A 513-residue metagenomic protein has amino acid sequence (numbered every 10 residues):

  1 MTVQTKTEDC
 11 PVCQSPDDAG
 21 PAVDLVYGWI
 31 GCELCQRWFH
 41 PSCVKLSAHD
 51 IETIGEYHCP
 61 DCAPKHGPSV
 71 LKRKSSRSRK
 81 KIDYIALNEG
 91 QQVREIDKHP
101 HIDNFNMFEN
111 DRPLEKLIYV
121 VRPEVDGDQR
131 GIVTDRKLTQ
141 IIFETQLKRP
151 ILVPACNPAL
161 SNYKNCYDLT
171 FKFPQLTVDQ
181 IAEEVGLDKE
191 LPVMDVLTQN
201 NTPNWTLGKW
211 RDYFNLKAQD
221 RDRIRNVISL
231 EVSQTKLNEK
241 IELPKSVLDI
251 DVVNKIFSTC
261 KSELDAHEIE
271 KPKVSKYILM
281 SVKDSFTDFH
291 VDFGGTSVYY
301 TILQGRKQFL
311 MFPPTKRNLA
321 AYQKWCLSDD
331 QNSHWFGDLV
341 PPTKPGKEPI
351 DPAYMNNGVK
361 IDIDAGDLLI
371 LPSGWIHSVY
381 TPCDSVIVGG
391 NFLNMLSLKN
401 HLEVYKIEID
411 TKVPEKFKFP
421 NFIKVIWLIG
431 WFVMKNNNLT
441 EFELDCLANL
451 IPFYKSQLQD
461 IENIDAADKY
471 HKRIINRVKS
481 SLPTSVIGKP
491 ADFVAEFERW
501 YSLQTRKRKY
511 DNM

Functional and structural regions predicted by a protein language model:
T2-E8, Q14, G20, W29 (+4 more regions): N-terminal accessory scaffold of Fe(II)-dependent oxygenases
